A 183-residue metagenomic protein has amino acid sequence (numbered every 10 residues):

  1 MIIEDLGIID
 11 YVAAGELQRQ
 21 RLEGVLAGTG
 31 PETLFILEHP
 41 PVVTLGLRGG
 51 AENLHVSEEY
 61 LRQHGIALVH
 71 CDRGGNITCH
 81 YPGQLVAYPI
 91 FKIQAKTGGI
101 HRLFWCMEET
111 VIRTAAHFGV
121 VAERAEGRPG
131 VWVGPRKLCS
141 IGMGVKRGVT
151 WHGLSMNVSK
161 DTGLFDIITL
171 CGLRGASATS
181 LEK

Functional and structural regions predicted by a protein language model:
M1-L138: N-terminal lobe of the biotin/lipoate ligase/transferase fold
I8, M143, K183: Active-site donor-binding loop signature of nucleotide-sugar glycosyltransferases
G49, V145, G172: A short beta-strand motif that forms part of the nucleic acid-binding face of small beta-barrel RNA-binding folds
L54-Y60, L138-T162: Short, conserved beta-strand/beta-arch hydrophobic-aromatic motifs that form part of recognition grooves or interface
V120-A125, W151-H152, L164-I168: Short conserved catalytic/interaction loops centered on acidic-Pro-aromatic/His motifs
G163-K183: A hydrophobic, small-residue-rich beta->alpha segment in the mid-to-C-terminal subdomain of diverse proteins
